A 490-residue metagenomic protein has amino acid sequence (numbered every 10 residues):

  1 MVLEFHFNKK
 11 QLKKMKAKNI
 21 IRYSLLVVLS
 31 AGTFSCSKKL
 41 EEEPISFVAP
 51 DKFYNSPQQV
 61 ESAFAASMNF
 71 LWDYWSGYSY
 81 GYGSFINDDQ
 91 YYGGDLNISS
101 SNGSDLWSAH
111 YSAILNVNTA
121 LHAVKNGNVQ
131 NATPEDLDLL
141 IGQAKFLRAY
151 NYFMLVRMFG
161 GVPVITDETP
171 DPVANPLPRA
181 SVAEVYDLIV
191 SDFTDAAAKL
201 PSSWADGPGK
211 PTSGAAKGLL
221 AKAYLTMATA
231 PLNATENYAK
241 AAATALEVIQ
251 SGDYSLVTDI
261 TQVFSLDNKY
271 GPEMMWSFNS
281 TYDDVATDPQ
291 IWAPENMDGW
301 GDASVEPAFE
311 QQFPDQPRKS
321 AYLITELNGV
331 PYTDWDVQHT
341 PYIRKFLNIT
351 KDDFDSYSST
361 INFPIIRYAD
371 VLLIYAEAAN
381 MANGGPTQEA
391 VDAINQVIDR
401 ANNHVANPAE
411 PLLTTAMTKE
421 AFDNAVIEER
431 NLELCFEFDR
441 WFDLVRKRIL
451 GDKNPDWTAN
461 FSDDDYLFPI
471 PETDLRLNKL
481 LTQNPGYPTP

Functional and structural regions predicted by a protein language model:
M1-I45: Bacterial Sec-dependent N-terminal signal peptides
L3, K16, C36-Y80, A183 (+1 more regions): Acidic, glycine-rich segments characteristic of secretory precursors and extracytoplasmic regions
K52-Q59, F64, M68, D89-D105 (+4 more regions): Elongated scaffold/linker segments in the mid-to-C-terminal portions of large proteins
E61, Q90-F159, L177-E184, F193-D206 (+4 more regions): Conserved, well-structured interaction surfaces
G77-D89, I165-D167, L200-G218, A223-P294 (+6 more regions): Short, surface-exposed recognition loops and adjoining beta-strand edges that mediate ligand/DNA contacts, enriched
